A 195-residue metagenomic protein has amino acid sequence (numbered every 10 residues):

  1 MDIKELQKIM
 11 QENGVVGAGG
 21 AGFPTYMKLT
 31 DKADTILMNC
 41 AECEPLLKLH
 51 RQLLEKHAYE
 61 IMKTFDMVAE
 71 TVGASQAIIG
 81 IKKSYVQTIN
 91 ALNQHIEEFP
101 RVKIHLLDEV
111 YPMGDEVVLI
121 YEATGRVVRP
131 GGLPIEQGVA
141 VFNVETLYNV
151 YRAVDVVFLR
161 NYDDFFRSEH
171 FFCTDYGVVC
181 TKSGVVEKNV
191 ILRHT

Functional and structural regions predicted by a protein language model:
M1-G125: Iron-sulfur-cluster electron-transfer modules
D2-E5, I191, T195: Alpha-helix capping and helix-coil boundary motifs
E5-M10, S168, D175, G184: Hydrophobic alpha-helical context, especially transmembrane and signal-peptide helices
S84-F171, G177-K182, N189, R193: Hydrophobic alpha-helical positions that pack around
